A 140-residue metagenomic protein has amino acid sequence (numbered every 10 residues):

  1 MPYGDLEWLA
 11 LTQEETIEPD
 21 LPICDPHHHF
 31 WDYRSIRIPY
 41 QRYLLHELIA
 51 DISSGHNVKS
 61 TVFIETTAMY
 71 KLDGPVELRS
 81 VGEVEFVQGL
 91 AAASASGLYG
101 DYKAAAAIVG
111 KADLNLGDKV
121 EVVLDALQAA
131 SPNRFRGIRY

Functional and structural regions predicted by a protein language model:
M1-Y140: Helix-coil boundary/capping segments in enzymes
